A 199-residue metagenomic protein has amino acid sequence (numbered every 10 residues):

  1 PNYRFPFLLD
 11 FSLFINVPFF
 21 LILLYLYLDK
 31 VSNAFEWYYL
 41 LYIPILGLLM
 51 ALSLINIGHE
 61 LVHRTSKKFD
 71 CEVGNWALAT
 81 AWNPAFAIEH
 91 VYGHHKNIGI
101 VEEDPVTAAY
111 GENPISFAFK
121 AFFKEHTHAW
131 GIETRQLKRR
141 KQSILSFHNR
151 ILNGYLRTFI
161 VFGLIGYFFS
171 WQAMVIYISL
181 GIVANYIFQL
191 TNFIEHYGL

Functional and structural regions predicted by a protein language model:
P1, F5-N33, W37-A51, S146-Q189: Alpha-helical bilayer-embedded segments of polytopic membrane proteins, i.e., transmembrane/intramembrane helices
P44-R157, L199: Membrane-embedded catalytic scaffold of the fatty acid hydroxylase/desaturase
